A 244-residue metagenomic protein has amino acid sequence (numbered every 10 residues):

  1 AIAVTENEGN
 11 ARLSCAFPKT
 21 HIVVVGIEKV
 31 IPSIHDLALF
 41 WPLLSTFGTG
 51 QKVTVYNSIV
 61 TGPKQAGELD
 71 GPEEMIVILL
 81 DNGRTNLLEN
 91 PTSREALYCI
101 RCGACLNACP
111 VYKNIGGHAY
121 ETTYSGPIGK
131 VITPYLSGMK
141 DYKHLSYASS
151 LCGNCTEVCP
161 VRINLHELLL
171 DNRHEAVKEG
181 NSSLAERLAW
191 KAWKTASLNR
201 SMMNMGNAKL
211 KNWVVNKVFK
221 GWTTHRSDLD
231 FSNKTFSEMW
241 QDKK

Functional and structural regions predicted by a protein language model:
A1-I132: Catalytic cores of enzyme domains
S14, Y56-V60, W193-K209, F236-K244: Amphipathic, soluble alpha/beta structural segments
G26, S45, A148, N164 (+1 more regions): Short, solvent-exposed coil/turn linker segments
I27-P32, C109, E157-I163, H225-K234: Short, exposed beta-strand "edge-strand" segments with a Pro/Gly-rich flavor and a Y/T-containing core
G67-A96, V111-V215: Ferredoxin-type iron-sulfur electron-transfer modules in oxidoreductases and energy-metabolism complexes
L210-K244: Short linear elements at protein peripheries
